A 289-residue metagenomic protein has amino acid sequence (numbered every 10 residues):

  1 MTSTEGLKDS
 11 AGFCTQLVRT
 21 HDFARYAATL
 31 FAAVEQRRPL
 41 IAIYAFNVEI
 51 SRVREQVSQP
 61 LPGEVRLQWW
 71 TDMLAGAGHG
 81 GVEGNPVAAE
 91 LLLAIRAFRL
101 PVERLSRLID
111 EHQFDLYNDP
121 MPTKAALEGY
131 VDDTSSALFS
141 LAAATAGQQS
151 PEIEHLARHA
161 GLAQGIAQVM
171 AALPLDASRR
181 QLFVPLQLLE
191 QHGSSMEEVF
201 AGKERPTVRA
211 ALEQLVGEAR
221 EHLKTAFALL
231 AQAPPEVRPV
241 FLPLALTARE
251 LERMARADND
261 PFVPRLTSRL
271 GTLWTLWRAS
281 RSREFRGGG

Functional and structural regions predicted by a protein language model:
M1-L92, P101-H112, V131-S140, E152-I166 (+2 more regions): Catalytic cores of Mg2+-dependent Asp-rich isoprenoid enzymes
Q113-A126, A201-E204: Acidic/His metal-coordination segments adjacent to aromatic residues that form catalytic metal sites in metalloenzymes
L141-T145: Alpha-helical transmembrane segments of multipass membrane proteins
